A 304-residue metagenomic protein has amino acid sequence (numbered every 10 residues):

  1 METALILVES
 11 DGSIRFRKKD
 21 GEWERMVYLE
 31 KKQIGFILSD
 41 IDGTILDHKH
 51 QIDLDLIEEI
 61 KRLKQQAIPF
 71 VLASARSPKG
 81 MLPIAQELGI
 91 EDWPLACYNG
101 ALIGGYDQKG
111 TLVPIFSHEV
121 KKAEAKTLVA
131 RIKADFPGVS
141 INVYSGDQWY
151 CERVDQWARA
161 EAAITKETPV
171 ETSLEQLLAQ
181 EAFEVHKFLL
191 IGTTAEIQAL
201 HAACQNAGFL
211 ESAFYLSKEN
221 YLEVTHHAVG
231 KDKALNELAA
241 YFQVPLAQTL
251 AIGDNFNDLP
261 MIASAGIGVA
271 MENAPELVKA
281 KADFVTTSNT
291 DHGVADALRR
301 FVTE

Functional and structural regions predicted by a protein language model:
E2-S39: Non-catalytic pre-domain segments flanking phosphatase-related domains
S10, R131, D135-I252: Conserved acidic, metal-coordinating active-site core of Asp-based, Mg2+-dependent phosphoryl-transfer enzymes
V27-F36, D53, E223-E304: Mg2+-dependent phosphoryl-transfer enzymes with acidic/Ser/Thr/Gly-rich catalytic loops
V27-K31, G35-Q66: N-terminal glycine-/serine-/threonine-rich phosphate-binding loop
L54-A158: Active-site phosphate-binding/coordination module
L56, M81-A85, L200, C204 (+3 more regions): Hydrophobic packing residues within well-ordered alpha-helices of enzyme cores
A67-V71, E91-W93, H186-K187, A247-T249 (+1 more regions): Short active-site oxyanion
L88-E91, N99, G208-L210, S264-A265 (+1 more regions): Short, structured coil segments at secondary-structure junctions
